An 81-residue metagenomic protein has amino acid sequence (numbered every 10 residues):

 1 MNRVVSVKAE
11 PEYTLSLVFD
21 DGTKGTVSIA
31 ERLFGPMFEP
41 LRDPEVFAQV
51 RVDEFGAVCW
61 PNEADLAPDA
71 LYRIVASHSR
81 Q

Functional and structural regions predicted by a protein language model:
M1-Q81: Motif-centric detector for short Cys/His coordination patterns
